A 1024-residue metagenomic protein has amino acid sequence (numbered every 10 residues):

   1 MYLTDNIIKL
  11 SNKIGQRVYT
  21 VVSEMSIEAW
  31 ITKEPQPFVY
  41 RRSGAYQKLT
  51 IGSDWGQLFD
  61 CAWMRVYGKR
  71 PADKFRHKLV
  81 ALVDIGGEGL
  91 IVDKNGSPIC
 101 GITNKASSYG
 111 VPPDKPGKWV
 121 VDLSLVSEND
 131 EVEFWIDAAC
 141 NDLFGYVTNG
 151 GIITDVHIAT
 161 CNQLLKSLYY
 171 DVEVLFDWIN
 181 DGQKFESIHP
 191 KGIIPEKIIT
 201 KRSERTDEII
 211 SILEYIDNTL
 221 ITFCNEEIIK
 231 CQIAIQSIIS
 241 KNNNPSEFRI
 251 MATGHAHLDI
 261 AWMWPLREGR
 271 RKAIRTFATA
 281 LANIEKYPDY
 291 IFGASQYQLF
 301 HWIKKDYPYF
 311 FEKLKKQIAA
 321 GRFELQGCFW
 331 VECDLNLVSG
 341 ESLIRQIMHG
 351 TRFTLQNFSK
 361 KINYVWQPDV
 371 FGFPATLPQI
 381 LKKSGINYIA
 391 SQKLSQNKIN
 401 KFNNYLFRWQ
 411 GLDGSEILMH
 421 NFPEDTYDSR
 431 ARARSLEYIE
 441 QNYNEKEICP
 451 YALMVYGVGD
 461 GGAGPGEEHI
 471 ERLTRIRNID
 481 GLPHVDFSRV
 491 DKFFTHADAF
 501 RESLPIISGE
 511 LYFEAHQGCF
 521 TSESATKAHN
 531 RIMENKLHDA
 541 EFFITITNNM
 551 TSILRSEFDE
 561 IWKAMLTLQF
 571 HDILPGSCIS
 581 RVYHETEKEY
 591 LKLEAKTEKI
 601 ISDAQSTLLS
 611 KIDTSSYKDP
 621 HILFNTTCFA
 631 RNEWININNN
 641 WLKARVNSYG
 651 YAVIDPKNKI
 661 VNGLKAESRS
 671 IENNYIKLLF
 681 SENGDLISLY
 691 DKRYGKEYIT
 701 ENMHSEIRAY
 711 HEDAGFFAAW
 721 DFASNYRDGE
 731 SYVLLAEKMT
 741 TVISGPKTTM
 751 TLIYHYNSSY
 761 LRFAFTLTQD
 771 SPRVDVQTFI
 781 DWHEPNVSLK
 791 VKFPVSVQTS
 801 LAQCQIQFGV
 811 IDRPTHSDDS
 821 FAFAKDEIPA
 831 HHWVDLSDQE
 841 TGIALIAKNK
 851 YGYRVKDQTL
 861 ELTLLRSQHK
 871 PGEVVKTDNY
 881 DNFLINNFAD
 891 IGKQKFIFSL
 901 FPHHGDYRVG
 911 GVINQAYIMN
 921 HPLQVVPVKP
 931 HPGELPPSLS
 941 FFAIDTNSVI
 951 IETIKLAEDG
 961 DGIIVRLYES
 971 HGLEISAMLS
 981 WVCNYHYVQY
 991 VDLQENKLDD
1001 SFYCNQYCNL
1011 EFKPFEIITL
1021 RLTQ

Functional and structural regions predicted by a protein language model:
M1-P37, I152-W264, E534-W641, R645-V646 (+4 more regions): Histidine-centered catalytic/metal-binding microenvironments
I51-G86, W135-N180: Beta-strand-rich recognition domains
F75-K94, F134, I622-T626, L979: Aromatic-lined ligand-binding clefts that engage carbohydrates, nucleic acids, or primary amines
L90-G150: Beta-strand-rich ligand-recognition modules
I193, K197-I221, H257, A261-M263 (+3 more regions): Catalytic grooves of carbohydrate-active enzymes
I235-A252, R275-Y287, W302-K361, A375-K383 (+2 more regions): Catalytic alpha-helical scaffold of carbohydrate-active enzymes acting on polysaccharides/glycoconjugates
L335-Q356, P423-N444, T748: Alpha-helical scaffold elements lining the catalytic groove of polysaccharide deacetylases
L377-K382, Q396, Y405-L406, R432 (+9 more regions): C-terminal (or distal) subdomains of carbohydrate-active enzymes
